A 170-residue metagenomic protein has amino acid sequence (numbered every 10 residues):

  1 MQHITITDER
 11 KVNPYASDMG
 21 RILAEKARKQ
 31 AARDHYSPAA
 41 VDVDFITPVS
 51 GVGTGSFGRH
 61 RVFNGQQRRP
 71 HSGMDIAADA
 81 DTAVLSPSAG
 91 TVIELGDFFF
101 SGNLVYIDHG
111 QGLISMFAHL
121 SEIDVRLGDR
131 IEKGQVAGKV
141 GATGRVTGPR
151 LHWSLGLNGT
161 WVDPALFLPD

Functional and structural regions predicted by a protein language model:
M1-F57: Non-catalytic extracellular/periplasmic "stalk" and linker regions immediately N-terminal to catalytic or recognition
I46-D170: Catalytic cores of peptidoglycan-degrading enzymes
